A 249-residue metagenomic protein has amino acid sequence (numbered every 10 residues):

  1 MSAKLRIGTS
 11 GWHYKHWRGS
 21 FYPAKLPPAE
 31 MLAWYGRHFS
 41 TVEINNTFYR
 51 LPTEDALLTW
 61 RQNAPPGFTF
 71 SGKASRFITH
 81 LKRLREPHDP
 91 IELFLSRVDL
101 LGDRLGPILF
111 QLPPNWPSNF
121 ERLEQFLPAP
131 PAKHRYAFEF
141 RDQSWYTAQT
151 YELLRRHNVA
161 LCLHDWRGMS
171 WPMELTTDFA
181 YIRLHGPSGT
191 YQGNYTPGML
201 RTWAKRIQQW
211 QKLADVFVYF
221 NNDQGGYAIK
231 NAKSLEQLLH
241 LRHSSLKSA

Functional and structural regions predicted by a protein language model:
M1-A249: Residues lining hydrophobic/aromatic ligand-binding pockets adjacent to catalytic sites
